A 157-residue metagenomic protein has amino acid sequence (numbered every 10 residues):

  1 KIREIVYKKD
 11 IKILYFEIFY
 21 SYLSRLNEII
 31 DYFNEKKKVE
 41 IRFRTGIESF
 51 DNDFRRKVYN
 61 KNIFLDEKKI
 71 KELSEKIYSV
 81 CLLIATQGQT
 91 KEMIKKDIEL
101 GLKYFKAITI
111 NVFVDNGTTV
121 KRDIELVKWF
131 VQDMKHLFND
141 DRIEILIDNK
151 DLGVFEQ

Functional and structural regions predicted by a protein language model:
K1, I5-R25, V39-D66, I77-L83 (+1 more regions): Core AdoMet radical
I2-R3, Y22-E35, K91-I94: Distinct, well-ordered alpha-helical segments
R3-Y7, I30, N34, S74 (+2 more regions): A structural alpha-helix within SAM-dependent methyltransferase catalytic domains
V6, D10, N34-K37, K135-F138: Generic secondary-structure transition motif, activating predominantly at the C-termini of alpha-helices
I29-Y32, K57-K61, M93-K96, D123-I124: Short, glycine/charged-enriched secondary-structure capping and boundary segments
I41-F43, L65-G153: Conserved C-terminal portion of the radical SAM core fold that forms the substrate/S-adenosylmethionine-binding
E156-Q157: Radical SAM enzyme core and accessory elements
